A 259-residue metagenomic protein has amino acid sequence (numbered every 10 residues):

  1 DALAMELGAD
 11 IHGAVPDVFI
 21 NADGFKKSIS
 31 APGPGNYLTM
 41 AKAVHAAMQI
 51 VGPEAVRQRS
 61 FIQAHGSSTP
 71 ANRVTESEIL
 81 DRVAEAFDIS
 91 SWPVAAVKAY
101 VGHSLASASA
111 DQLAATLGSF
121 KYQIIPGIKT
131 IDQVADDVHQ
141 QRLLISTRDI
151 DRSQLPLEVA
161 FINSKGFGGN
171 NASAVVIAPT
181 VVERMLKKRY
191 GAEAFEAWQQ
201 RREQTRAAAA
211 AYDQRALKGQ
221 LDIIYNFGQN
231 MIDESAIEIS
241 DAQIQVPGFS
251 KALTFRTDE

Functional and structural regions predicted by a protein language model:
D1, M40-A43, L80, A110-F120 (+1 more regions): Buried hydrophobic packing segments
D1-F61, P179-Q245: Condensing-enzyme catalytic core mediating Claisen C-C bond formation in acyl metabolism
D1-L3, I20, S67-T69, A99-V101 (+2 more regions): Short, glycine-/Ser/Thr-/acidic-enriched flexible segments
V18-G33, A64-R73, S90-L143: Acyl-CoA/ACP chain-elongation machinery
E54, E85-S90: Short helix-capping segments at alpha-helix termini
P70-F87: Active-site-proximal gating segment of KS-fold condensing enzymes and close homologs
K121-G168, S173, V182, M231-D233: Internal helix-turn-beta structural module
A252-E259: C-terminal non-catalytic accessory extensions
